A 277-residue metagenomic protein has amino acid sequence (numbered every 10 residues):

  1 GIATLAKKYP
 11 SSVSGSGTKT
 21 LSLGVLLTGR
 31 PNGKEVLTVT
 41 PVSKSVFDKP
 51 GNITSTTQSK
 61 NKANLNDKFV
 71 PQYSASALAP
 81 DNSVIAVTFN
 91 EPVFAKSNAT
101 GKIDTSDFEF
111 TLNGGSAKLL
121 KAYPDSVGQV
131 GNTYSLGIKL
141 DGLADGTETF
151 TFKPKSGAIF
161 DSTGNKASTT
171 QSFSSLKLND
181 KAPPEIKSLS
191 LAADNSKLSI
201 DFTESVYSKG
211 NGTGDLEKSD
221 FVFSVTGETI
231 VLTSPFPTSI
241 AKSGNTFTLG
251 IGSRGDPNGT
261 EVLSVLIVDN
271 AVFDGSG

Functional and structural regions predicted by a protein language model:
G1-G277: Non-catalytic beta-sheet/beta-sandwich ligand-binding modules that flank or precede catalytic cores
